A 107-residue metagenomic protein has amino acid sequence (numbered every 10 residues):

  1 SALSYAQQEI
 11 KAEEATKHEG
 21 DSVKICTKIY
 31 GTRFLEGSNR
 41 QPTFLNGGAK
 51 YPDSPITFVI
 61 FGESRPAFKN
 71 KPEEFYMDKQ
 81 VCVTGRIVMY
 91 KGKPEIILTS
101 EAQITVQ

Functional and structural regions predicted by a protein language model:
L3-Q107: OB-fold and OB-like single-stranded nucleic-acid-recognition modules and their adjacent interaction interfaces
